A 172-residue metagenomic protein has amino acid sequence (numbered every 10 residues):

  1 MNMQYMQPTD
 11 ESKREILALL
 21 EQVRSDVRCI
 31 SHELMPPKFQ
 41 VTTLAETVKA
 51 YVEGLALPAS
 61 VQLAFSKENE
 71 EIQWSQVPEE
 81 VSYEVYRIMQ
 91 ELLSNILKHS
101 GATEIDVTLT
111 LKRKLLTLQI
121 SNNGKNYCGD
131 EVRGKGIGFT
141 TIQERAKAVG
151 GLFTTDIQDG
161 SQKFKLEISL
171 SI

Functional and structural regions predicted by a protein language model:
M1-I172: Coiled-coil dimerization/phosphotransfer module
